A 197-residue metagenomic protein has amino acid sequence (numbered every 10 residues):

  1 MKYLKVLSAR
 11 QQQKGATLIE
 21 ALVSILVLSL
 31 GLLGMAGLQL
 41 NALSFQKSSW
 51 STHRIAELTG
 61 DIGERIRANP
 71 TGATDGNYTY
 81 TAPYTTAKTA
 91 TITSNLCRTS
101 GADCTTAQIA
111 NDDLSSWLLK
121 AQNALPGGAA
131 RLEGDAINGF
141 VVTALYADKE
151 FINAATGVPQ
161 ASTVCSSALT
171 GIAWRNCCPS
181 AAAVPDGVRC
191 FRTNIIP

Functional and structural regions predicted by a protein language model:
M1-A16: N-terminal leader/signal peptides at the extreme start of proteins
K14-L26: N-terminal signal-anchor/signal peptide hydrophobic helix marking the start of the first transmembrane segment
V27-S49: C-terminal juxtamembrane segment of a hydrophobic transmembrane alpha-helix
G31-G34, L58, D113: Amphipathic, well-ordered alpha-helical segments in soluble domains
S44, S49, G60-P197: Flexible, low-complexity segments enriched in proline/glycine/serine and punctuated by aromatic residues
